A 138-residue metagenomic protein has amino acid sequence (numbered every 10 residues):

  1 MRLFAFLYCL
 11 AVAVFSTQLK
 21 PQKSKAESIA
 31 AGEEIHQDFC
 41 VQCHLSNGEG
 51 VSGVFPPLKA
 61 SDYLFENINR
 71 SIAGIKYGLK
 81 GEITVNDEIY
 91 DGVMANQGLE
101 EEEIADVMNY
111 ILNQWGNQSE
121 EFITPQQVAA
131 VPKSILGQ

Functional and structural regions predicted by a protein language model:
M1-E27: Bacterial Sec-dependent N-terminal signal peptides
T17-H36, G50, V54, A130: Electrostatic cytochrome c docking/interface patches
T17-K20, S46, K59, A95: Conserved short-loop catalytic and cofactor-binding motifs
I29, Q37, Q42-V85: A contiguous binding-surface segment within folded domains or other stable secondary-structure elements
G32, H36-S46, M94, V107 (+1 more regions): The canonical Cys-X-X-Cys-His
S52-K59, K80-I135: Axial heme c-ligation environment in periplasmic c-type cytochrome domains
